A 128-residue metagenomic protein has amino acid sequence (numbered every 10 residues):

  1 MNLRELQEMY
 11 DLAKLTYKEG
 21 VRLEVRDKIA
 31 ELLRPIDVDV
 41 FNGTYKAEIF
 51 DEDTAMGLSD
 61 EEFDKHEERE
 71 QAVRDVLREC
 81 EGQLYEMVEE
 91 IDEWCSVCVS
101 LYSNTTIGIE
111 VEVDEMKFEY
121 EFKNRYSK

Functional and structural regions predicted by a protein language model:
M1-R4, E8, D53-E61, K117 (+1 more regions): Short intrinsically disordered terminal tails
E5-L12, T16, E24, K28 (+3 more regions): Charge-rich, solvent-exposed alpha-helical interaction surfaces
T16, Y102, E121-F122, Y126: Generic N-terminal leader/processing signal
E19-E52: An N-terminal amphipathic alpha-helical segment
D39-E119: Acidic, low-complexity, intrinsically disordered interaction modules
